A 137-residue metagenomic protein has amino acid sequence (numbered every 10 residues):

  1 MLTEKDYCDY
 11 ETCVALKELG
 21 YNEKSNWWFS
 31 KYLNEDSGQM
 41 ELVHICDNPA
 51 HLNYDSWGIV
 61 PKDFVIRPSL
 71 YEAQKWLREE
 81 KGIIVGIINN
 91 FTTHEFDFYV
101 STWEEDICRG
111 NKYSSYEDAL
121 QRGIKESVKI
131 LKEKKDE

Functional and structural regions predicted by a protein language model:
M1-F29, E137: Short, extreme N-terminal segment that most often corresponds to the first beta-strand
T12-L19, E72-K75, L120-E126: Short, hydrophobic/amphipathic alpha-helical patches that form generic packing surfaces within helical domains
V14, N22, Y32-S114, E137: N-terminal segment of the canonical double-stranded RNA-binding domain
W27-W28, W76, I130: Tryptophan-centered motif/residue detector
R109-E137: Ampiphathic alpha-helical segments that act as solvent-exposed interaction surfaces
